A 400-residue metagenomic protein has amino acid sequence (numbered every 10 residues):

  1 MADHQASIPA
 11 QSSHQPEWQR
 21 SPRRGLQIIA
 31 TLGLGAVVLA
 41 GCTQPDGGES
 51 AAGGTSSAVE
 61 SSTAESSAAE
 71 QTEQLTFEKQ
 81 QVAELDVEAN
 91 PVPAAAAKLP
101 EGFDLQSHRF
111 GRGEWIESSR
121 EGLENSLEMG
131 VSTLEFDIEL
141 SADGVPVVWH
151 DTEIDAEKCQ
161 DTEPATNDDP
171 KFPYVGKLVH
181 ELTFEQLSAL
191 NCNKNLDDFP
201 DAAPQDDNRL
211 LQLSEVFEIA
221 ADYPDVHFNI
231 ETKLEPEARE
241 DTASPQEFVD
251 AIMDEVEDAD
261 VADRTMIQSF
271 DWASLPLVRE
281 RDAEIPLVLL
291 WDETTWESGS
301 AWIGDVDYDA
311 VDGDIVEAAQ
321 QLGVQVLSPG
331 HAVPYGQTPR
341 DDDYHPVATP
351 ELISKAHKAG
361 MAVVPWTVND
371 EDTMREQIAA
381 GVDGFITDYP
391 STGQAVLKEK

Functional and structural regions predicted by a protein language model:
A2-I8, H14-A30, C42-E60, E65-K400: Phosphate-group recognition and catalysis centered on beta-loop-alpha active-site segments
G33-G35: Classical Sec-dependent N-terminal signal peptides that target proteins to the secretory pathway
